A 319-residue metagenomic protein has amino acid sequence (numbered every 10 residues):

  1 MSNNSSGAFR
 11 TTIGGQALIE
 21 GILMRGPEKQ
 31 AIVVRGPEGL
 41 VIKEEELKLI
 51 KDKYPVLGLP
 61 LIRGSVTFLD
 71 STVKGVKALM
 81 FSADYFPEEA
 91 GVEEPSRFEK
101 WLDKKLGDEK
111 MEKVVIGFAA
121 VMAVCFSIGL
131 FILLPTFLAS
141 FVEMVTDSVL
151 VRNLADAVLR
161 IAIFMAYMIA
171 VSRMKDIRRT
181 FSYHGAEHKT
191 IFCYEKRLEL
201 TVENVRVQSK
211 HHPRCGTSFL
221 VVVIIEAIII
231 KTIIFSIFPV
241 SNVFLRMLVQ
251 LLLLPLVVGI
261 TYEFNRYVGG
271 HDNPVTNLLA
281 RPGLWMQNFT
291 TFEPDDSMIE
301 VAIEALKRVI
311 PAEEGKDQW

Functional and structural regions predicted by a protein language model:
M1-E94: Divalent-cation
S2-L18, I22-M24, V41, T146 (+2 more regions): Polar-ligand-bearing catalytic/cofactor-coordination segments of membrane-embedded or membrane-tethered inner-membrane
N4-T12, A17-L18, K51-G58, K100-I116 (+1 more regions): Cytosolic juxtamembrane amphipathic/interface segments immediately preceding and feeding into a transmembrane helix
K48, P55, S65-F68, G75-P95 (+7 more regions): Multi-pass alpha-helical transmembrane bundle typical of ion/small-solute transporters and intramembrane aspartyl
L59-F81, Y85, D156-T180, L254-G270: Hydrophobic alpha-helical membrane-embedded segments
F81-S82, A123-S148, V223-L248, Y262: Juxtamembrane "helix exit" motif at the C-terminal ends of alpha-helical transmembrane segments in multi-pass membrane
V92-M144, S148-M174: Hydrophobic alpha-helical segments characteristic of transmembrane helices in integral membrane transporters
K100-K110, A139-A155, F235-L248, Y267-L278 (+1 more regions): Membrane interface segments of multi-pass transport proteins and intramembrane proteases
